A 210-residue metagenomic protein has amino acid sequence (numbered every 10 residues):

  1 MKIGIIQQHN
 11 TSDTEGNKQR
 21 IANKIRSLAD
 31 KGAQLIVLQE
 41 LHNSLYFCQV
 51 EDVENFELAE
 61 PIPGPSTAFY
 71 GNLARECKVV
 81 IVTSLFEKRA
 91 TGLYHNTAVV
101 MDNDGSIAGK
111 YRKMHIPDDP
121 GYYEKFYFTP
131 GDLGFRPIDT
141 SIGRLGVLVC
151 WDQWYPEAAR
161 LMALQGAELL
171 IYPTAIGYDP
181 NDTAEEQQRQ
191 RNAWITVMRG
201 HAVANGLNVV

Functional and structural regions predicted by a protein language model:
M1-I3, P137-G146, L169: Beta-strand-turn-beta hairpins that frame and shape the catalytic cleft of phosphate-ester-processing enzymes
M1-L35, I171: N-terminal active-site segment of His-dependent metallophosphoesterases
H42-P63, T91-Y94: Metal-dependent catalytic neighborhoods of phosphoester/phosphodiester hydrolases
Q49-E57, D119-P120, D179-E186: Short glycine/proline- and charge-enriched loop/turn segments that cap or connect secondary-structure elements
A59-V82, Q153-V210: CN hydrolase (nitrilase-like) catalytic-core segments centered on the catalytic cysteine and neighboring Lys/Glu
T83-L85, T97-V100, R136: Short beta-strand scaffold segments in enzyme catalytic cores
T97, K110-R112, Y172: Residue-level detector of high-confidence beta-strand sites
K113-Y127: A short, polar/charged loop-to-alpha-helix boundary motif
